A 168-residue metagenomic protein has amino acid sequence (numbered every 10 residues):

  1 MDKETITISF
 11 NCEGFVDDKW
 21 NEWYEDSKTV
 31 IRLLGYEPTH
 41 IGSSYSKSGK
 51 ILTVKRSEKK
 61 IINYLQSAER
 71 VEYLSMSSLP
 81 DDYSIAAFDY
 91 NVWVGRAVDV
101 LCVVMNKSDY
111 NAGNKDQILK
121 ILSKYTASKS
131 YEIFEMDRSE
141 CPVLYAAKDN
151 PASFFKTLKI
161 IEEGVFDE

Functional and structural regions predicted by a protein language model:
M1-S43, I133-E168: C-terminal interaction module
D2-F10, Y90-D109: Glycine-rich, often proline-containing surface loops adjacent to acidic residues and nearby aromatics that form
N11, N21, N63, N91 (+3 more regions): Detector for Asparagine
G14-A86: N-terminal low-complexity, intrinsically disordered segments
S27-L33, V92-V94, I118-K120: Generic hydrophobic, helix-prone segments enriched in Leu/Val/Ile
I62-V100, D116, S130-E168: Aromatic/basic-lined ligand-recognition segments that form π-stacking hydrophobic pockets flanked by Lys/Arg to engage
D99-I133: Extended amphipathic alpha-helical scaffold segments
